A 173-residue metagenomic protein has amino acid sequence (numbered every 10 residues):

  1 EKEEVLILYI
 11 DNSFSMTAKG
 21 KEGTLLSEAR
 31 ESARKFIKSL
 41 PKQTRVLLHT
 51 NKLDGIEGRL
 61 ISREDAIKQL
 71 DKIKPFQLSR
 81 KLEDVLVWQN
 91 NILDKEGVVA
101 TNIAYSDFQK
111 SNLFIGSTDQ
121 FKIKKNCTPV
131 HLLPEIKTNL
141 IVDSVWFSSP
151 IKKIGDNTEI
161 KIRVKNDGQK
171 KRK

Functional and structural regions predicted by a protein language model:
E1-K173: N-linked glycosylation sequons
